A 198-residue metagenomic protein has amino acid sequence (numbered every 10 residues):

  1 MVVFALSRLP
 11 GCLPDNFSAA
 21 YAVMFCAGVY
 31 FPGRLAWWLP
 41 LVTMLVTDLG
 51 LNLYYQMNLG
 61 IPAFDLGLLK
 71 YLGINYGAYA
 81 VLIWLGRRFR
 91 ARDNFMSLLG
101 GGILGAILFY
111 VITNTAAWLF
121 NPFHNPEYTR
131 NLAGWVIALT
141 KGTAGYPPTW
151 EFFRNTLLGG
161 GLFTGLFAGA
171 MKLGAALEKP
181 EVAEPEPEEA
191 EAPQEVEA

Functional and structural regions predicted by a protein language model:
M1, W37-T47, L98-A106, F167 (+1 more regions): Central hydrophobic cores of alpha-helical transmembrane segments in multi-pass integral membrane proteins
M1-L39: Hydrophobic transmembrane alpha-helices
L6-S7, C26-R34, V81-R92, A170-E178: Structural signal for the C-terminal ends of transmembrane alpha-helices and the immediately following loop
S7-F17, V42-W84: Interfacial aromatic-anchored transmembrane helix boundaries in multi-pass membrane proteins
A27-V42, G50, L69, G73 (+3 more regions): Mature catalytic domains of secreted/periplasmic carbohydrate-active enzymes
G60-Y110, N114, A168: Short helix-perturbing small/polar motifs within transmembrane alpha-helices
D93-A176, P180-E181: Membrane-embedded alpha-helical hairpins and interfacial helices in multi-pass inner-membrane proteins
A175-A198: Membrane-interfacial, low-structure loops and terminal tails that flank and connect transmembrane helices in multi-pass
